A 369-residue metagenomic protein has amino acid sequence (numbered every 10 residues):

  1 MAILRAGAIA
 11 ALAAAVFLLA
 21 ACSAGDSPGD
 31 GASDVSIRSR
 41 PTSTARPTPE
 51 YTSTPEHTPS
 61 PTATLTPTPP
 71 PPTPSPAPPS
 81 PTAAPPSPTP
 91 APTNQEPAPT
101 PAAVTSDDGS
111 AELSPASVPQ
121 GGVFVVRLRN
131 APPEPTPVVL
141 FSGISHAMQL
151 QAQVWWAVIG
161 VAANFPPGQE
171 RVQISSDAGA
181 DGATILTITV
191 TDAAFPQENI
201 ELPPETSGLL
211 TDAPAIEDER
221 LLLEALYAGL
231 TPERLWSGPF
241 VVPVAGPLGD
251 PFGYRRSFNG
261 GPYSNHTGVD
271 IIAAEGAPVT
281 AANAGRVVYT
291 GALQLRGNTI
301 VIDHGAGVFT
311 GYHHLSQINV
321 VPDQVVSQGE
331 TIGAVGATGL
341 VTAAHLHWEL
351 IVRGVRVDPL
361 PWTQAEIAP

Functional and structural regions predicted by a protein language model:
M1-I9: Bacterial N-terminal signal peptides that target proteins for export
L19-A21: C-terminal motif of bacterial Sec signal peptides marking the signal peptidase cleavage site
G25-D26, P88-L186: Cationic-aromatic interfacial patches
D26-T105: Ser/Thr-rich, Proline-interspersed low-complexity disordered segments
T187-R296: Surface-exposed, glycine-biased beta-strand/turn segments
T267, A282-S316, A344-E349: Zn2+-dependent peptidoglycan hydrolase active-site motif and core
P278-V287, Q317-V335: Short, well-structured beta-strand-loop connectors
N298-D303, V308, Q324-P369: Conserved, short, structured surface segments that act as functional micro-motifs
